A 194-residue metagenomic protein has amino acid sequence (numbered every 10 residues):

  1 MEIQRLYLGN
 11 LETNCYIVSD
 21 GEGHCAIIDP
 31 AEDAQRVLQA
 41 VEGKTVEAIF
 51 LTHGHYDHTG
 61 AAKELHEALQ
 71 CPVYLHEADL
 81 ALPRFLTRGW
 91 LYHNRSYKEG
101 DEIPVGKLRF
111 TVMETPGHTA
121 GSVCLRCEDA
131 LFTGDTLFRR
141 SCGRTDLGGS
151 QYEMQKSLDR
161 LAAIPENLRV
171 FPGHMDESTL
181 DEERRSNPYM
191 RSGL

Functional and structural regions predicted by a protein language model:
M1-K44, V123-G134: Conserved beta-strand hairpin/beta-sheet module of binuclear metal-dependent hydrolase folds, prominently
I3-L6, Y16-I17, G100-R126: Core dinuclear metal-dependent hydrolase active-site scaffold
L8-G9, P30-E32, W90-Y97, E114 (+1 more regions): Short gly/ser/thr-rich secondary-structure transition/capping motifs
L8-T13, I17, G21-E22, E77 (+3 more regions): Active-site-proximal loop/helix segment associated with metal-binding centers of metalloenzymes
T13, G60, G149: Residues that form or flank phosphate/diphosphate-binding pockets in enzymes that use nucleotide phosphates
C25, R109, E114, T119-L194: Metallo-beta-lactamase
E32-R109, P188-Y189, G193: Active-site HxH/HxHxD metal-binding segment of metal-dependent hydrolases
